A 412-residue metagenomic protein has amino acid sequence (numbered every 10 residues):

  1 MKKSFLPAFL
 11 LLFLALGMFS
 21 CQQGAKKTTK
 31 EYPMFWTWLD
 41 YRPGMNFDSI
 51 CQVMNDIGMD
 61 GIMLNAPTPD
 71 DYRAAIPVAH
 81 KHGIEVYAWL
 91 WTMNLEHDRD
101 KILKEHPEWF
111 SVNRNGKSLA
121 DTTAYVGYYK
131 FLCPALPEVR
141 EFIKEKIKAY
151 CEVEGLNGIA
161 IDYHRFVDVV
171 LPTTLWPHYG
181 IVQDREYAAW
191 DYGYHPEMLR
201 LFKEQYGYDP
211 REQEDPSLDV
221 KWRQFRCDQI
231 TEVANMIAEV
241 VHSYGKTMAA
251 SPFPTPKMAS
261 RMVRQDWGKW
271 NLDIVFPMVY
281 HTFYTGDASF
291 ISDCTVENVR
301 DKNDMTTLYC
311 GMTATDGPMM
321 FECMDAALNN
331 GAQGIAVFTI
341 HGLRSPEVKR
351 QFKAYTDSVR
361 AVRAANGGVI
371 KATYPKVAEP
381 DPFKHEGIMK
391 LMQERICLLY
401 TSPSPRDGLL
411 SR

Functional and structural regions predicted by a protein language model:
K26-F47: Boundary/entry segment of secreted carbohydrate-active catalytic domains
D40-M54, R140-A149, M258-G268, G317-A326: Short, acidic/polar
N46-T68, E154: Catalytic domains of carbohydrate-active enzymes, especially glycoside hydrolases
T92-A149: Active-site-adjacent "subsite" loops/lids of carbohydrate-active enzymes
R226-S260, T307-T315: Aromatic-lined carbohydrate-recognition surfaces of secreted/lumenal glycan-active proteins
T247-T285: Substrate-binding cleft/loops of secretory-pathway carbohydrate-active enzymes
V279-A288, Y309-R395: Substrate-binding cleft of secreted/luminal carbohydrate-active enzymes
Y400-D407: Conserved small/polar residues in nucleotide/adenosyl-binding loops
